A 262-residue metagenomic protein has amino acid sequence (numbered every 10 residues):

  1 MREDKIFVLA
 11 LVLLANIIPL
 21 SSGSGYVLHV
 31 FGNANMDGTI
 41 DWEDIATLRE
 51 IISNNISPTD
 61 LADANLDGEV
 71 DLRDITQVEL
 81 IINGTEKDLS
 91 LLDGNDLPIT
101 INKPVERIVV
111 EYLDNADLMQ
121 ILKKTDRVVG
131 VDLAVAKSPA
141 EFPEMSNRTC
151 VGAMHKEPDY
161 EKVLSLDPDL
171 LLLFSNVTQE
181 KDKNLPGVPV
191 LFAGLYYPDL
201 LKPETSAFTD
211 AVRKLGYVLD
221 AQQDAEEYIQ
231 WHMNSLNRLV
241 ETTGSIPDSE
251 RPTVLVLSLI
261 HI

Functional and structural regions predicted by a protein language model:
D4-A10, L14-S90: Cellulosome-associated attachment modules in secreted, modular CAZymes
E43-A46, E50, R73-T76, L80 (+8 more regions): Solvent-exposed, polar/charged alpha-helical surfaces in well-ordered, non-transmembrane soluble domains, broadly
R49-I56, E79-E86, Y112, K123 (+7 more regions): Sec/Tat-exported extracytoplasmic proteins
K87-S90, P98-T100, E180-I260: Extracytoplasmic substrate-binding proteins
L89-D96, V105-V109: N-terminal module-boundary/linker segments of secreted carbohydrate-active enzymes
V105-V109, R127, R251-V256: Residues that mark the start of a beta-strand
V109-L166, L170-E180, L191-A193: A short, structured surface patch at a secondary-structure boundary
